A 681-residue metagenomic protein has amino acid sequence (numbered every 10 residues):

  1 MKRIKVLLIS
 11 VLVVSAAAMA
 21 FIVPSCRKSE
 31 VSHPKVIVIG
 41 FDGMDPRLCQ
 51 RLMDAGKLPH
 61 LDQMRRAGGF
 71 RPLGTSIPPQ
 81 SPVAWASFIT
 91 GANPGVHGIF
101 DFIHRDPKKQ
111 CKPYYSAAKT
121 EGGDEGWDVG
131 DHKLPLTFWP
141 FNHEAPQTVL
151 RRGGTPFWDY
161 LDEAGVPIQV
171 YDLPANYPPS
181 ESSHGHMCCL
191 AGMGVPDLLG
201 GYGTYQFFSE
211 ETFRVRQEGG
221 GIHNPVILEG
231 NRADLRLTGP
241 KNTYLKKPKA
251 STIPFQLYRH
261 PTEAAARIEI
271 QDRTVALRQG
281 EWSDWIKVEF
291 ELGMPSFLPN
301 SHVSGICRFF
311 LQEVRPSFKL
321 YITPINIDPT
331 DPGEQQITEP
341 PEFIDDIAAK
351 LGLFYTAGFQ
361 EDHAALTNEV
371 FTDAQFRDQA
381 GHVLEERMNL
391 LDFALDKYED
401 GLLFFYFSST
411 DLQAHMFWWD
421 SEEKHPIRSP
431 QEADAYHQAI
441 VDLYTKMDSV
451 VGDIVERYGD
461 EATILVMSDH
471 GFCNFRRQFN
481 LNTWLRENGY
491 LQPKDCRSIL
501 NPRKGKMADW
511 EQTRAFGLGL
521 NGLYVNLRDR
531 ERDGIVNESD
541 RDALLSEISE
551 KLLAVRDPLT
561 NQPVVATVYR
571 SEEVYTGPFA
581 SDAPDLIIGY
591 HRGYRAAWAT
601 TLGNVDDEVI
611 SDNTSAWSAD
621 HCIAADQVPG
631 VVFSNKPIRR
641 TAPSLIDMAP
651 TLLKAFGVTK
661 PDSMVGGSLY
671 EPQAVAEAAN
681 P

Functional and structural regions predicted by a protein language model:
M1-L12: N-terminal Sec-pathway targeting helices
S15-S32: Bacterial Sec-dependent signal peptides at the C-terminal "C-region" and cleavage site
R27-E30, R377-L403, Q413, W419-V466 (+2 more regions): A long, amphipathic alpha-helix that forms part of the scaffold/cap immediately adjacent to metal-dependent active
S32-P34, F41, A55-G56, R66-P72 (+6 more regions): Secreted, luminal/periplasmic, and some membrane-associated catalytic domains that remodel anionic oxygen-ester
R47-R51, P146-Q147, I638: Second-shell loop/turn segments in exported
W127-F141, W419-Q438, D606-N613: A solvent-exposed, charged loop/short amphipathic helix patch at secondary-structure junctions
P332-D346, N389-F404: Short amphipathic alpha-helices and their capping/turn segments at secondary-structure boundaries
G593-A642: Low-complexity, glycine/alanine/valine/leucine- and proline-rich hydrophobic stretches
